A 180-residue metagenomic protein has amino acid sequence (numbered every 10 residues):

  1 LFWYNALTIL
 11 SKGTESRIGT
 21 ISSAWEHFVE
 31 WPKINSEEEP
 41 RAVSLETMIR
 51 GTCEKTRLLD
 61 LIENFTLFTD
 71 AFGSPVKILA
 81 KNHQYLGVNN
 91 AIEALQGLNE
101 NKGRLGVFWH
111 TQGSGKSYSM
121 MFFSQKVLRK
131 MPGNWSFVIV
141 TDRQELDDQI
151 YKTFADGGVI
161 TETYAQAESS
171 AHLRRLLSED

Functional and structural regions predicted by a protein language model:
L1-S136, T141, E145-T161: ATP-dependent helicase/translocase motor core
S170-D180: Conserved motor-coupling elements within RecA-like helicase/translocase cores
